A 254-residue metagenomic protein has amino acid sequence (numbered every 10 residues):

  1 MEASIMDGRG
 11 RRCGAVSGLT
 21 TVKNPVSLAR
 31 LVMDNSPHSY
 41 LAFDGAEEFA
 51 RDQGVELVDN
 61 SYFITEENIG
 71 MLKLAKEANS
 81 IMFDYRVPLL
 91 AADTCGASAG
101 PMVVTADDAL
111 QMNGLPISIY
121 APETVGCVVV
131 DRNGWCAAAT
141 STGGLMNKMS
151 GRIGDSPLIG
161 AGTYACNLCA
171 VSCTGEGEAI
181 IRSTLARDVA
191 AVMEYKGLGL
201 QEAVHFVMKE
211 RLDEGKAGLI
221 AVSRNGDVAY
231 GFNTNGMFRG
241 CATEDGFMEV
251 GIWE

Functional and structural regions predicted by a protein language model:
M1-E254: Alpha/propeptide regions of enzymes that mature by internal proteolysis
